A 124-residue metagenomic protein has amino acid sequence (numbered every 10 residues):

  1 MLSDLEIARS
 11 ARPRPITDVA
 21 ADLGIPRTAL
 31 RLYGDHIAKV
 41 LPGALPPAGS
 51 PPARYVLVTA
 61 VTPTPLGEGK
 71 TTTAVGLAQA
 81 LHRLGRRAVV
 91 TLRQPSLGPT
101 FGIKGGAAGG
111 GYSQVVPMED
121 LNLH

Functional and structural regions predicted by a protein language model:
M1-H124: Flexible phosphate-sensing "switch/lid" loops adjacent to ATP/NTP-binding sites across phosphate-transfer
